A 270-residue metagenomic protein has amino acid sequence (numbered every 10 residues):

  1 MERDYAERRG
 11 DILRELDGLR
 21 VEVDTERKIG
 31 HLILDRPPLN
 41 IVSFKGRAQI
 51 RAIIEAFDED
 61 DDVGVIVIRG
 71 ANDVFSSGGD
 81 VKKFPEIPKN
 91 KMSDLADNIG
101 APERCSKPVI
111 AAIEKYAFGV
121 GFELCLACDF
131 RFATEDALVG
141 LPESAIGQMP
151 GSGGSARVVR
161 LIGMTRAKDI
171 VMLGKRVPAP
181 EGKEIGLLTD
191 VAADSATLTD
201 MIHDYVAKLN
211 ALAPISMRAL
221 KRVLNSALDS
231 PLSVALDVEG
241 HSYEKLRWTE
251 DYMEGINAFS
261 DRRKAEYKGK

Functional and structural regions predicted by a protein language model:
M1-A71: Conserved CoA-thioester-binding segment of acyl-CoA-metabolizing enzymes
V42, R47-Q49, E55, E59-D62 (+4 more regions): Glycine- (often His-adjacent) and acidic-residue-rich active-site loop that binds/positions the CoA thioester
R47, L95, S155, M164-A167 (+4 more regions): A general structural signal for well-ordered alpha-helical segments in protein cores
N98, P102, A112, F118-M172 (+3 more regions): CoA-thioester-processing core
F132-A137, L188-D237, K245-E250, E266-K270: C-terminal long alpha-helix characteristic of the crotonase
K175-E181: Acidic, divalent-metal-coordinating active-site segment for phosphoryl/phosphodiester hydrolysis, typified by short
